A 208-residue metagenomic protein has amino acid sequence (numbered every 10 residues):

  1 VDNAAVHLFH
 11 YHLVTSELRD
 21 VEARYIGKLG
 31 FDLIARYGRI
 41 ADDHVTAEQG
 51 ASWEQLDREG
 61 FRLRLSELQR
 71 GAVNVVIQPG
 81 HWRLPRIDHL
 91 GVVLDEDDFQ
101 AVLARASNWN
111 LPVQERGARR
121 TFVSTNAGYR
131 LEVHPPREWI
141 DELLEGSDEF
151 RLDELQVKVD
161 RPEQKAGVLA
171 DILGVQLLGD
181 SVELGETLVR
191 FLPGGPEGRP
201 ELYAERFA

Functional and structural regions predicted by a protein language model:
V1-D2, L103-D160, G167, D171 (+1 more regions): Vicinal oxygen chelate
N3-A5, L13-G71, R116-R119, V157-V189: Core segments of cupin and vicinal oxygen chelate
L8, I87, F150-L152: Core-facing hydrophobic residues within beta-strands of well-ordered domains
Y11, L90, L155: Hydrophobic adenine-recognition pocket in adenosine-nucleotide-binding enzymes
E17-R19, D95-F99, R161-P162, A208: Helix N-cap motif at beta-to-alpha junctions
A23-R24, D97-R105: Short amphipathic alpha-helices within nucleic acid-binding modules
H44-R62, R83-D88, V92-L94, D98 (+2 more regions): A cross-kingdom feature marking solvent-exposed beta-strand/loop segments within repeated, beta-rich binding/scaffold
V75-P79, E132: Conserved beta-strand in the GNAT
